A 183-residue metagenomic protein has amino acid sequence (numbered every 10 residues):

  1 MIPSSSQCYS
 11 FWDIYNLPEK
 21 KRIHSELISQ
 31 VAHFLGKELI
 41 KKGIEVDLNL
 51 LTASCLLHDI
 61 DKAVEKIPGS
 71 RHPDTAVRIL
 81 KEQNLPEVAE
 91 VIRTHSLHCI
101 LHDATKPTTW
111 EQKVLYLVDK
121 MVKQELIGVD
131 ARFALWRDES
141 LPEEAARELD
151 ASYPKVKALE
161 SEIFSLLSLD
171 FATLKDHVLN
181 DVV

Functional and structural regions predicted by a protein language model:
S5-S25, D59-E65: Active-site flanking loop/helix segments enriched in acidic
F11, L35-E38, I79, L159 (+1 more regions): Residues within well-ordered alpha helices
I14, K41-E143: Divalent metal-dependent catalytic cores for phosphoryl transfer on phosphate-bearing substrates
N16, K20-I23, L27-I40, T52: A positional/architectural concept
L27, V31, T75, K113 (+1 more regions): Charged catalytic carboxylate motif
K37, K123-I127, S161, S168: Charged/polar positions within long, soluble alpha-helices
A145-V183: Charged phosphate-binding loop/patch that engages nucleotide di/tri-phosphates or the phosphate backbone of nucleic
